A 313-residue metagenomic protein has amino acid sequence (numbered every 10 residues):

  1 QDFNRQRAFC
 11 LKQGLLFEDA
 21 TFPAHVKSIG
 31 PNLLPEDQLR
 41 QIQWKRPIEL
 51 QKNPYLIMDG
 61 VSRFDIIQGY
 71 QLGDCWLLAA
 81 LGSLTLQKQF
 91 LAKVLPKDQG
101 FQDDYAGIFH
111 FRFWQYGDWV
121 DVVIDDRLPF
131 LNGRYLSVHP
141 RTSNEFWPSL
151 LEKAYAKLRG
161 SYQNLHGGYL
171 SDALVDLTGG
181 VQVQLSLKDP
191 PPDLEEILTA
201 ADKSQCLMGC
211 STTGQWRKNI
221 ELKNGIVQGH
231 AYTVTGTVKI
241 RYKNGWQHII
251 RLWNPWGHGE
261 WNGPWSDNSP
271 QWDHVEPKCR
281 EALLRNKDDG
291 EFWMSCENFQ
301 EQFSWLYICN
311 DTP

Functional and structural regions predicted by a protein language model:
Q1-P313: Structured alpha-helical subdomains that flank or immediately precede key functional sites
